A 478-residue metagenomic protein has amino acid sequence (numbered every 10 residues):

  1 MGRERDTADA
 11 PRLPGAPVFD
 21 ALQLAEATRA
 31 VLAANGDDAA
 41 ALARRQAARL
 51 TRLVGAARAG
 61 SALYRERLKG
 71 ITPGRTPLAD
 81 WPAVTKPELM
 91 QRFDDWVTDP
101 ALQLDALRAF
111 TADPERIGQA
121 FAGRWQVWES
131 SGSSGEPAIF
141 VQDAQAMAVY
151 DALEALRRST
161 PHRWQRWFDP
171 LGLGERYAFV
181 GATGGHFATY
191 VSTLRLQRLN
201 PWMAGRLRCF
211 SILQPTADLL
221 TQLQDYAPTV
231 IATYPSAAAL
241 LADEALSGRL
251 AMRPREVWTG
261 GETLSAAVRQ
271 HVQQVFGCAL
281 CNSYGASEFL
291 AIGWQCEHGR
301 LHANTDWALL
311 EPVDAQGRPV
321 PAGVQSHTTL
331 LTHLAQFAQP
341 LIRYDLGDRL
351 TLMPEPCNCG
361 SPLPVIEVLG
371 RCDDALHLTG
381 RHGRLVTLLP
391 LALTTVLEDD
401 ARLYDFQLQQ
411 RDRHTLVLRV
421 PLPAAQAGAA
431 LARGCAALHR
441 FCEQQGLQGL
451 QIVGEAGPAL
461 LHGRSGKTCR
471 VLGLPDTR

Functional and structural regions predicted by a protein language model:
M1-E129, E136-G172, D225-A232, A251-M252 (+3 more regions): Nucleotide 5′-phosphate-binding alpha/beta core
A57, S130, Y177, I231 (+7 more regions): Residue-level signal for inorganic ion chemistry
D143-A148, E154, R176-S236: AMP-binding/adenylate-forming
G174-R176, T328, T415: Residues that mark the start of a beta-strand
M203, R253, V275-A279: Short, structured coil segments at secondary-structure junctions
S211-D218, P228-V268, C281-F289: Adenylate-forming
I231, L330, A335-E443: AMP-binding/adenylate-forming catalytic core of the ANL superfamily
L264-P356: Conserved AMP-binding/adenylate-forming
